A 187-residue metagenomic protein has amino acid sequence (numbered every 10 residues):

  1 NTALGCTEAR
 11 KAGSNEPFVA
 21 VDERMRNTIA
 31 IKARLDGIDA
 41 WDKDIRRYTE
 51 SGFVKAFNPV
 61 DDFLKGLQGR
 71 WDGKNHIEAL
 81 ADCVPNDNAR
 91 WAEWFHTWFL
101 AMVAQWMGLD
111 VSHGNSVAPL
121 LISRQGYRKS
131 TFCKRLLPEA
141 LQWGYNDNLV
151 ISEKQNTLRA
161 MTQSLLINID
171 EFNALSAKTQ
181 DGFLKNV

Functional and structural regions predicted by a protein language model:
N1-D82, N86-E93: N-terminal nucleic-acid engagement/recognition segments and initiation subdomains in replication, restriction
I29-A33, Y48-T49, M161, L165 (+1 more regions): Generic hydrophobic, helix-prone segments enriched in Leu/Val/Ile
G37, R46-R47, R135, F183-N186: Terminal, non-catalytic protein-protein interaction segments that mediate quaternary/complex assembly
S51-L166: P-loop NTPase catalytic core of nucleic-acid-dependent motor ATPases
L165-V187: Conserved AAA+/SF3 P-loop NTPase catalytic/coupling segment centered on the Walker-B
